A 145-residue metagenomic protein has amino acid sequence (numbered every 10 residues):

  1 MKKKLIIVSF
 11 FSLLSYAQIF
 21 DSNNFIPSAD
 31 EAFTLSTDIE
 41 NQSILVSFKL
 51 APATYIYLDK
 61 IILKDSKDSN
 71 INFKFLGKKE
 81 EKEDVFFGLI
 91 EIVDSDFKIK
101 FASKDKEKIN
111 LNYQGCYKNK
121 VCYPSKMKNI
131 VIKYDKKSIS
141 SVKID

Functional and structural regions predicted by a protein language model:
K4-L14: Sec-dependent N-terminal signal peptides
Y16-D145: Extracellular/lumen-exposed scaffold segments
